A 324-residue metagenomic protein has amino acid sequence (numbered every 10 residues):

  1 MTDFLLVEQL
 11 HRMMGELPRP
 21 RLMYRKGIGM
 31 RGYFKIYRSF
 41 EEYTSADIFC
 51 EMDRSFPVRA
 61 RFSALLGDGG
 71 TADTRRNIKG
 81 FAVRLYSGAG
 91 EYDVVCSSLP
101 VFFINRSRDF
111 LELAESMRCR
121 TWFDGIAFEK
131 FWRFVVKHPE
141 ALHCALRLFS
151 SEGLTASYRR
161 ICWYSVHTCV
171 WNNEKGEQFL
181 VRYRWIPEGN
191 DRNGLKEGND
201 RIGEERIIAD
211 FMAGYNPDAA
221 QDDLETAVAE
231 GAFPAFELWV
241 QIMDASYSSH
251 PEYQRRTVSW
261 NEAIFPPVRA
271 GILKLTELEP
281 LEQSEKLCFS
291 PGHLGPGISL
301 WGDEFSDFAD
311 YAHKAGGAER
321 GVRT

Functional and structural regions predicted by a protein language model:
M1-T324: Active-site-adjacent core segments of small-molecule enzymes
